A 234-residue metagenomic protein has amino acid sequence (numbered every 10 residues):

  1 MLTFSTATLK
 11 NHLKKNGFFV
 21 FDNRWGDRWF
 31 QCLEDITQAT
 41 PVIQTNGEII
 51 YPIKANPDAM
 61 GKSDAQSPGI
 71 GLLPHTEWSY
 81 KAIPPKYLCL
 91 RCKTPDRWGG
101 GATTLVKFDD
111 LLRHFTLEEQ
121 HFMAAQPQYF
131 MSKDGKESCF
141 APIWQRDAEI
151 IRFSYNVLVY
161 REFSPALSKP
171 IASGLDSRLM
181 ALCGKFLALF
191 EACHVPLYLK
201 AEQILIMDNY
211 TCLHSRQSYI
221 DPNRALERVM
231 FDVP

Functional and structural regions predicted by a protein language model:
M1-K62, L72: Terminal domain-start leader segments
T3-A7, N16-F18, I53-P234: Active-site environment of non-heme Fe oxygenases that use a 2-His-1-carboxylate facial triad
